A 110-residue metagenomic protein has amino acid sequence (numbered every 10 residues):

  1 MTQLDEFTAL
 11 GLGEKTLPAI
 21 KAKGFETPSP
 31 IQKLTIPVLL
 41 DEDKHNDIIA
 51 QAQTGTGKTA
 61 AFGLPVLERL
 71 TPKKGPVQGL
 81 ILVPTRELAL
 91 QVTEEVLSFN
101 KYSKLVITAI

Functional and structural regions predicted by a protein language model:
M1-F7, L64-P65, R86-A89, V106-T108: Short, functional N-terminal and low-complexity linear motifs
M1-Q51: Conserved pre-motif I regulatory segment
Q3, N46, F62, G75 (+1 more regions): Residue-level signal for beta-strand positions within conserved beta-sheet cores that form or flank
E14-F25, K74-I110: Conserved nucleic-acid-binding Ia/Ib motif block in the N-terminal RecA-like helicase ATPase lobe
K33-D43, T59-K74, L80, E87-N100: Walker A/P-loop NTP-binding motif
A52-T56: The conserved Walker
